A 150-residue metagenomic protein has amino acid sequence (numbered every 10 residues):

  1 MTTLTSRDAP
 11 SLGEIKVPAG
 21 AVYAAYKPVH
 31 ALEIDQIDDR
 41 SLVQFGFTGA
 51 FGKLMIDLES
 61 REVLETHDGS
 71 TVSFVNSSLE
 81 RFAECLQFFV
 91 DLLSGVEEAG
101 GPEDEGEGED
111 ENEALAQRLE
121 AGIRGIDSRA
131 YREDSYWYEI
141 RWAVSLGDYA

Functional and structural regions predicted by a protein language model:
M1-D68, A116-A150: A surface-exposed partner-binding patch
T48, S70-F74, E111: Conserved aromatic-histidine-acidic binding/catalytic patches
L64-G101: Compact, glycine/acidic-enriched structural inserts
L86-S135: Mixed-charge (acidic/basic) macromolecular-recognition segments
